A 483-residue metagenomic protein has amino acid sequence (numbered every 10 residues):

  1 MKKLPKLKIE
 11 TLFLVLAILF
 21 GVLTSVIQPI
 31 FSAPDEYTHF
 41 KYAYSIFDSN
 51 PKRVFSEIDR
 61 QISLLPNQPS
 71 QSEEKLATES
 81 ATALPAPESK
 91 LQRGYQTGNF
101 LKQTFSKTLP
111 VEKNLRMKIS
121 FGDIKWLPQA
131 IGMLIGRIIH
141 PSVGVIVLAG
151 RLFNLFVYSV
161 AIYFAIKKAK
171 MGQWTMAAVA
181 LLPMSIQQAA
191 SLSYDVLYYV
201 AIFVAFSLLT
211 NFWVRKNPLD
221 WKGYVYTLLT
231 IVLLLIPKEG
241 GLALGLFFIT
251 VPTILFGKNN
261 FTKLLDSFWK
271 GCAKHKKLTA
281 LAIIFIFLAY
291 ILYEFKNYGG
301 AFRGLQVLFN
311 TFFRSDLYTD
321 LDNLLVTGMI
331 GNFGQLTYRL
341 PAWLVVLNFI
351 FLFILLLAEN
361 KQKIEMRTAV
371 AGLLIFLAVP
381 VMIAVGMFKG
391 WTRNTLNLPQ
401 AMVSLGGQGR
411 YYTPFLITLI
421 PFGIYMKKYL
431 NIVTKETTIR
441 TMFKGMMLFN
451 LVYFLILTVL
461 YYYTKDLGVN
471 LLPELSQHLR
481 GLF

Functional and structural regions predicted by a protein language model:
M1-V22, C272-I283, I364-L373, T438-N450: Start-transfer (signal-anchor) and selected internal transmembrane alpha helices of multi-pass inner/ER membrane
L4, L208-P218, L244-I284: Perimembrane helix-loop-helix junctions
N50-A149, N397-L398: Interfacial juxtamembrane loops and adjacent helix segments that form the catalytic/substrate-binding surfaces
P141-G144, Y163-P183: Transmembrane-helix signature of polytopic, membrane-embedded enzymes that assemble or transfer cell-envelope glycans
V160, Y338-L377, L419-F422: Hydrophobic, aromatic-rich transmembrane alpha-helices and their immediate juxtamembrane boundary segments
Q187, G223-E239, L244-T250: Membrane-interface alpha helices of multi-pass inner-membrane proteins
S191-Y198: Short acidic/glycine- and proline-prone juxtamembrane loop motifs at membrane-interface regions of multi-pass membrane
N259, K263-K361, P473, R480-F483: Membrane-lumen/periplasm interface segments of multi-pass, membrane-embedded glycan/lipid transferases
